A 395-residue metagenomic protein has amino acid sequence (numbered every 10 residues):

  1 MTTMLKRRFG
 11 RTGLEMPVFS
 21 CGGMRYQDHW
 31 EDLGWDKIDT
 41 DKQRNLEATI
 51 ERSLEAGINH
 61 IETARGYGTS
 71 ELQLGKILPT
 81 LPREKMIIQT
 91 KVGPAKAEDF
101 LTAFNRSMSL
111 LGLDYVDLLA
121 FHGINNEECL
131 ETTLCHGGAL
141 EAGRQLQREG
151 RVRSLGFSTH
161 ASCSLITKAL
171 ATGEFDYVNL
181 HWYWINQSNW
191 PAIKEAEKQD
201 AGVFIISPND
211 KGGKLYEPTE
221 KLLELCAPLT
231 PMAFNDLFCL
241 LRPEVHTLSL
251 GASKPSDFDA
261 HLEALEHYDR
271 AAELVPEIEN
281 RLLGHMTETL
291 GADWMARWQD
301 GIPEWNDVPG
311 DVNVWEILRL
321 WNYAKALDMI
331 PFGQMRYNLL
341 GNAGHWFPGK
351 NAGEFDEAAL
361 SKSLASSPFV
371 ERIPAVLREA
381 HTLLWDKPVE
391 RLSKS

Functional and structural regions predicted by a protein language model:
M1-M86, S366-S395: N-terminal binding-site loop/beta-alpha segment at the start of enzyme catalytic domains that lines or forms
F9, F19-C21, S53, I61 (+10 more regions): Conserved, mostly hydrophobic/aromatic
W30-I38, E51, A95-I193, E197-N209: Glycine/proline-rich, positively charged, aromatic-decorated active-site loop/lid region on the catalytic face
L54, P191-S395: Structured C-terminal cap/extension of enzyme domains
N59-A64, Q89-T90, R153-F157, Y177-L180 (+1 more regions): Short catalytic-loop micro-motif centered on adjacent basic/acidic residues
R65, T69, V92-A95, H160-A161 (+2 more regions): Short beta->alpha linker loops
E71-T90, A139-G150, F204-I205: Alpha-helix-loop-beta-strand connector modules within alpha/beta enzyme cores
E84-I87, E174-H181, D269-V275: Short hydrophobic/aromatic-enriched beta-strand-loop microsegments
